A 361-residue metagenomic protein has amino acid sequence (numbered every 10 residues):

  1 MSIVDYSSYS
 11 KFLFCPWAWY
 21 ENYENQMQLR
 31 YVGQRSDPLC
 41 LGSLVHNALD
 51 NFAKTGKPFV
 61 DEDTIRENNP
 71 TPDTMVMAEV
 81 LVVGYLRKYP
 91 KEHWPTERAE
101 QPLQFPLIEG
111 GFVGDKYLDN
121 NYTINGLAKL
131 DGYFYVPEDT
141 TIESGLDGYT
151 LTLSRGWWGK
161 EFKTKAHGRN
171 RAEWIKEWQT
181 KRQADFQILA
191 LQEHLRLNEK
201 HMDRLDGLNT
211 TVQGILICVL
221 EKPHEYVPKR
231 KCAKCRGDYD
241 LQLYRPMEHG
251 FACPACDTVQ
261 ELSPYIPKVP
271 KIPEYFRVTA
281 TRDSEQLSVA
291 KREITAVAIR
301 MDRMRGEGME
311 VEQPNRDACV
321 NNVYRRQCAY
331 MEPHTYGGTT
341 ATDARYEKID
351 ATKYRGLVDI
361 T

Functional and structural regions predicted by a protein language model:
M1, W17-V32, I65, G159 (+2 more regions): Short amphipathic alpha-helical segments and their helix-coil junctions
M1-S8, N315: Short acidic, Pro/Gly- and aromatic-enriched capping/linker segments at domain boundaries
V4, C40-L44, M77, Q179-R182 (+3 more regions): Generic recognition of stable, solvent-exposed alpha-helical segments in well-folded globular domains
Y6-K57, M75, E100-Q101, N321-P333: Nuclease catalytic cores
C15-W19, Y226-P267, I299-T361: Cysteine-cluster motifs in flexible loop/terminal segments that predominantly coordinate metals
Q28, N51-V60, K91, H194-N198 (+1 more regions): Short helix-capping/linker segments at secondary-structure and domain boundaries
R35, C40-Y117: A non-catalytic, helix-rich entry segment at domain boundaries
L103-I299: Mg2+/Mn2+-dependent nuclease catalytic core
